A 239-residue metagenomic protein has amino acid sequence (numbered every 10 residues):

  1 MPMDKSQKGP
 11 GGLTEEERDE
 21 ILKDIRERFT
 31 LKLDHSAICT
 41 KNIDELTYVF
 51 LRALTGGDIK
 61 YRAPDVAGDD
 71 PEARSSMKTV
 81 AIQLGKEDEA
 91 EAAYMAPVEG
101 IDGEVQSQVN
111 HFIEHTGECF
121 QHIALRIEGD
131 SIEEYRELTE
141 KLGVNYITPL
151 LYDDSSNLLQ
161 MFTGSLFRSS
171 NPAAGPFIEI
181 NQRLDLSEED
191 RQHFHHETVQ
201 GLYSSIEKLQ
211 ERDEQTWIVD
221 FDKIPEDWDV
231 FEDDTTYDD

Functional and structural regions predicted by a protein language model:
M1-Y61, P71-D239: Glyoxalase I/VOC metalloenzyme domain signal
D65-A67: Compact beta-rich and alpha/beta scaffold cores in large eukaryotic transport/transcription complexes and associated
